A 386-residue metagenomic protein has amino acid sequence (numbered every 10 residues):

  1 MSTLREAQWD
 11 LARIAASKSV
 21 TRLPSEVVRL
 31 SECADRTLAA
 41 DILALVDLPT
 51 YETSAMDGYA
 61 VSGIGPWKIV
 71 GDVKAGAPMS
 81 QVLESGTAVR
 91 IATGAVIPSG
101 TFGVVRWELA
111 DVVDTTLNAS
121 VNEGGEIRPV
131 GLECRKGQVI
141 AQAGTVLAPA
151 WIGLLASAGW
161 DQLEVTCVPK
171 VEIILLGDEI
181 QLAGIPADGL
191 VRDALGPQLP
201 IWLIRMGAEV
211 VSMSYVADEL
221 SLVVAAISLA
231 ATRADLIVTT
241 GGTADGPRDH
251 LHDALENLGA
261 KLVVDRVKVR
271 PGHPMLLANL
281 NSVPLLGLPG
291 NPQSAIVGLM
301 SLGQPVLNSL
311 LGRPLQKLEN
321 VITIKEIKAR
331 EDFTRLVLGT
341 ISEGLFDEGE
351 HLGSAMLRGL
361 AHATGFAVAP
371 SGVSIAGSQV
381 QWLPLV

Functional and structural regions predicted by a protein language model:
M1-K68, R313-E331, R335: Short, low-complexity N-terminal leaders and the immediately following helix N-cap/first helix
A16, G58, G137, I173 (+4 more regions): Residue-level signal for inorganic ion chemistry
E26-L30, L45-V70, G100-V112, V306 (+1 more regions): Short beta-strand/loop turn elements enriched in aromatics
L43-D47, I127, L155-Q162, H273 (+3 more regions): Glycine-rich, charged/polar anion/phosphate-binding loops that engage phosphate groups from diverse ligands
E52-S54, S80-E84, I97, D111 (+12 more regions): Solvent-exposed alpha-helices and their adjacent loops that cap or buttress functional pockets in soluble metabolic
T53, S120, L311, L315-V386: C-terminal terminal segments
A60-S214, F346, H351, F366 (+1 more regions): Short, glycine/charged-enriched hinge/interface segments at domain edges or termini
M206-E319, R330: Short glycine/threonine-rich loop/turn motifs
